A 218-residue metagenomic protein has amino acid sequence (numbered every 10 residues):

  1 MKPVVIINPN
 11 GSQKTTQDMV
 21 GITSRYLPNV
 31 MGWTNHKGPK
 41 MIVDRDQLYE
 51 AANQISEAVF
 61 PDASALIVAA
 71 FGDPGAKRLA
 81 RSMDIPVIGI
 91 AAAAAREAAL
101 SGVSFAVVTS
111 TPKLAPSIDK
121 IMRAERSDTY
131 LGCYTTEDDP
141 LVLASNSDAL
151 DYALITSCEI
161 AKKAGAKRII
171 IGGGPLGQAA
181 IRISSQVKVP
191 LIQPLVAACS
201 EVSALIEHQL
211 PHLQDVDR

Functional and structural regions predicted by a protein language model:
P3-Y26: N-terminal beta1-alpha1 ligand-phosphate binding loop
I6, S64-A70, A166-G173: Periplasmic-binding protein-like
K14, A99-T136, D148-A149, A204-R218: Short, glycine-/small-residue-rich phosphate/pyrophosphate-handling segment
M31-S56, L141-N146: N-terminal beta-loop-helix "entrance" segment that forms/cooperates in small-molecule cofactor or anionic ligand
A52-V103, V107: Glycine/small-residue-rich loop that forms an oxyanion/phosphate-binding "nest" at active or ligand-binding sites
I90-A95, S110-K113, L195-S200: Short, acidic/turn-prone active-site loops that include or flank metal/cofactor- and phosphate-binding residues
K113-G173, A179: Active-site rim beta-loop-alpha module in soluble metabolic enzymes
I192-L210: Short, flexible loop segments at boundaries between secondary-structure elements
